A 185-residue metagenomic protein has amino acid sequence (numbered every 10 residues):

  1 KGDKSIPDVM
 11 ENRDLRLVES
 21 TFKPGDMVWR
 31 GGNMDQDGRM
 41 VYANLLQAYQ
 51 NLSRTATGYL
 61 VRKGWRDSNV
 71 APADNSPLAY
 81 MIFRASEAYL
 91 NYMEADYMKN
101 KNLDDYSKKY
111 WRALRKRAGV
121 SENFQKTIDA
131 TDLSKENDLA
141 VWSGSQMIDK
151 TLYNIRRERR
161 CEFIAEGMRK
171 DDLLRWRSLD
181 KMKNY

Functional and structural regions predicted by a protein language model:
K1-Y185: Acidic/polar-rich alpha-helix caps and helix-coil junctions
